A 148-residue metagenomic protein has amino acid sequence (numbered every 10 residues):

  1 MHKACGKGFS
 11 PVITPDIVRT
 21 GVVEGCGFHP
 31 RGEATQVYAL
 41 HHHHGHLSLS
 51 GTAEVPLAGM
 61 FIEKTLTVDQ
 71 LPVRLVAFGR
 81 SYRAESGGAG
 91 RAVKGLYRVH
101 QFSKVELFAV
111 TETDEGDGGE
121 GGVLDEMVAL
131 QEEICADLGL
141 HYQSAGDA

Functional and structural regions predicted by a protein language model:
M1-A148: TRNA-recognition modules of translation machinery and tRNA-sensing kinases, especially anticodon-binding
